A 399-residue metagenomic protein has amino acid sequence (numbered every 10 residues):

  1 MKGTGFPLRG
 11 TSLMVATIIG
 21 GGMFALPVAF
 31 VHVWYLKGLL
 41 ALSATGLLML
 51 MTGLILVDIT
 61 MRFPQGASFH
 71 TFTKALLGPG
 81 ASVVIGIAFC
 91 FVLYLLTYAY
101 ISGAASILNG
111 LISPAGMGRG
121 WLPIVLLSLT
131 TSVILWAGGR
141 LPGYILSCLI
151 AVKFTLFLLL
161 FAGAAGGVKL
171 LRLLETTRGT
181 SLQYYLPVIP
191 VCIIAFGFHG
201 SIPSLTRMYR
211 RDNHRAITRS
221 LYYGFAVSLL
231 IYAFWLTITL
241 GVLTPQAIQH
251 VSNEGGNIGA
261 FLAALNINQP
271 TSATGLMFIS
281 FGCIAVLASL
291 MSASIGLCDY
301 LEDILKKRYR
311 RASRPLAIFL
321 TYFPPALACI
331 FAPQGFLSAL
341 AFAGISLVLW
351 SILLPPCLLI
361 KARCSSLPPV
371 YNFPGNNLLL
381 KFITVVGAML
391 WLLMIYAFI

Functional and structural regions predicted by a protein language model:
M1, G116-L126, R140, S147-A263: Helix-loop-helix junctions that connect adjacent transmembrane segments in multi-pass membrane transporters
M1-V28, V33, L50-L54, G66 (+4 more regions): Membrane-interface "cap" regions at the ends of multi-pass membrane proteins
K2, P7, R119-S128, D212 (+6 more regions): Loop-to-transmembrane helix boundary motifs in multi-pass membrane proteins
R9-I18, G86-F89, L111-G138, K153-F161 (+3 more regions): Transmembrane alpha-helical segments of multi-pass small-molecule transport proteins
P27-D58, H70, A81: Extracellular loop-to-transmembrane helix junctions
M51-G116, I279-D303: Hydrophobic transmembrane alpha-helices that form the core helical bundles of multi-pass secondary transporters
P64-P79, A226-V286: TM-loop-TM module centered on a large, flexible mid-protein loop between adjacent transmembrane helices in multi-pass
L156-G163, I284-S294, I318-P324, A343-P368 (+1 more regions): Hydrophobic alpha-helical segments of multi-pass membrane transport proteins
